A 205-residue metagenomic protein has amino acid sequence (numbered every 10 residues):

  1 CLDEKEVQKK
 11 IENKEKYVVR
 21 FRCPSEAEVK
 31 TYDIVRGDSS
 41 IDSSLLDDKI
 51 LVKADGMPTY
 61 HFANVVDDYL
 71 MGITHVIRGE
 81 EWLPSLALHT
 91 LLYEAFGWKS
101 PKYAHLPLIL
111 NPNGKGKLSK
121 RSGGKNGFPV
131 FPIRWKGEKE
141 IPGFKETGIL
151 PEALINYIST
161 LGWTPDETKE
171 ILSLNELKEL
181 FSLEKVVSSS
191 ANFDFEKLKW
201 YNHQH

Functional and structural regions predicted by a protein language model:
C1-R121, K125-P129, E140: Active-site cores that bind ATP or allylic diphosphates and position pyrophosphate for catalysis
G97-H205: Catalytic adenosine-cofactor/nucleotide-binding cores of aminoacyl-tRNA synthetases and other
